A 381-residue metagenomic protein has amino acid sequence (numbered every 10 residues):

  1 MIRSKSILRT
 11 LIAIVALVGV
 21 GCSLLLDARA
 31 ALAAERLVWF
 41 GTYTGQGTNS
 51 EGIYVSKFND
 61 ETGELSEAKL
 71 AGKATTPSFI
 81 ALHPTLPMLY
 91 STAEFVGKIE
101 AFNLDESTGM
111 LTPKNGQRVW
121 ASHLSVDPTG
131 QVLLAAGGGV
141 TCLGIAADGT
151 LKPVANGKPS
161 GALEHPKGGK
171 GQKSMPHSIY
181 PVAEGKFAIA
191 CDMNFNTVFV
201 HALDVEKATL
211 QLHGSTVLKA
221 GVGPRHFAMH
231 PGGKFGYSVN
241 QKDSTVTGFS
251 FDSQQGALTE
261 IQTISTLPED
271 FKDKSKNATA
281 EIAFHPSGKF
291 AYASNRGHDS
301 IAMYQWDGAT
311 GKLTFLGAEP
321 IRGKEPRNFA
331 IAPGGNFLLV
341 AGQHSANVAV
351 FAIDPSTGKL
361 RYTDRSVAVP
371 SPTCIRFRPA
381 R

Functional and structural regions predicted by a protein language model:
I2-L24: Bacterial N-terminal signal peptides that target proteins for export
L32-T48, G52-K57: An edge-strand/N-cap motif at the start of beta-rich repeat modules
Y43-G45, E94, G137-G138, I145 (+6 more regions): Short loop/turn segments immediately following the C-termini of beta-strands
G47-S50, A74-T85, R118-A135, G161-G185 (+4 more regions): Beta-rich, blade/repeat-based domains predominating in secreted/periplasmic proteins but also intracellular
K57-G63, N103-G109, L143-K152, A202-A208 (+3 more regions): Short loop/turn segments immediately following beta-strands, especially the blade-tip and inter-blade linker loops
S66-G72, T112-Q117, A155, L163-G169 (+5 more regions): A short beta-strand motif characteristic of beta-propeller blades
E67-V126, G130: Blade-loop segments of beta-propeller domains
